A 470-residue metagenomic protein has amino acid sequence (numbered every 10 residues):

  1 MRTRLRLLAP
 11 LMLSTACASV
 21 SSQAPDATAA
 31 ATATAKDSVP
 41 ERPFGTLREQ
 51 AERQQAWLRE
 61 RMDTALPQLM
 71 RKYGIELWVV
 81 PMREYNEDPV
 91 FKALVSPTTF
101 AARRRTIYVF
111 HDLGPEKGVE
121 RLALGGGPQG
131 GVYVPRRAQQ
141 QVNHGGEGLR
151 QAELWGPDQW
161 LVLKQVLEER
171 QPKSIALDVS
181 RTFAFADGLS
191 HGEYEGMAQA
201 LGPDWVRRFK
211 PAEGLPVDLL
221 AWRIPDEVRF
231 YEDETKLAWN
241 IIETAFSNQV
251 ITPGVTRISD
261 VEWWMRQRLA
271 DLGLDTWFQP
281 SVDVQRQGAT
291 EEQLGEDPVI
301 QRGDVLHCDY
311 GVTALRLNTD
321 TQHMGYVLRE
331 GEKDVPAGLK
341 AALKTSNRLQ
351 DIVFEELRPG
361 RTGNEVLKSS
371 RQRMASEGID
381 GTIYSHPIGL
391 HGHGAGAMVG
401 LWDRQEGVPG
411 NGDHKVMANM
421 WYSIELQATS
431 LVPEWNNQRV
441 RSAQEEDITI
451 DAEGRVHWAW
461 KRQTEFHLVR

Functional and structural regions predicted by a protein language model:
M1-A9: Bacterial N-terminal signal peptides that target proteins for export
T3, T15, D451: Ser/Thr-centric signal marking residues that sit in or immediately flank functional binding/regulatory motifs
L8-A16: Bacterial N-terminal signal peptides
A18-V20: Bacterial signal peptide processing site
A24-R470: Active-site neighborhoods and metal-handling regions in enzymes and metal-associated proteins
